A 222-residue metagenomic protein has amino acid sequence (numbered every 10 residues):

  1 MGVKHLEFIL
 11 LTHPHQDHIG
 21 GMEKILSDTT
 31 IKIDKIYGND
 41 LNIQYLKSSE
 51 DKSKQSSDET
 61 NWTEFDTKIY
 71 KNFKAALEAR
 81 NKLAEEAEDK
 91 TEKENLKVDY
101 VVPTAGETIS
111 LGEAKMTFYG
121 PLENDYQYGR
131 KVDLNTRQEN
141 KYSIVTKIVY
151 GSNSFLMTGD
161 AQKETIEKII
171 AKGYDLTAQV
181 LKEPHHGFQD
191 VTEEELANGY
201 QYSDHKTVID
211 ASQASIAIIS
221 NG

Functional and structural regions predicted by a protein language model:
M1-G38, K172-D190, Q213-A217: Active-site metal-binding motif and surrounding structural segment of the metallo-beta-lactamase
M1-H5, E88-V180: Core dinuclear metal-dependent hydrolase active-site scaffold
F8, Q16-E78: Active-site HxH/HxHxD metal-binding segment of metal-dependent hydrolases
P14-G20, I43-L46, Q162-E167, G187-T192 (+1 more regions): Active-site environment of divalent metal-dependent phosphoester hydrolases
G20, T165-I170, L196-T207: Alpha-helical scaffolding within the catalytic cores of extracellular/periplasmic polymer-degrading hydrolases
D51-Y119: Extended active-site neighborhood of metal-dependent phosphoesterases/phosphodiesterases
Y128-N135, H185-Y202: Acidic/histidine-rich helix-loop elements that form or flank divalent-metal/phosphate-binding sites at the catalytic
G199-N221: Conserved beta-sheet core of the metallophosphoesterase superfamily
